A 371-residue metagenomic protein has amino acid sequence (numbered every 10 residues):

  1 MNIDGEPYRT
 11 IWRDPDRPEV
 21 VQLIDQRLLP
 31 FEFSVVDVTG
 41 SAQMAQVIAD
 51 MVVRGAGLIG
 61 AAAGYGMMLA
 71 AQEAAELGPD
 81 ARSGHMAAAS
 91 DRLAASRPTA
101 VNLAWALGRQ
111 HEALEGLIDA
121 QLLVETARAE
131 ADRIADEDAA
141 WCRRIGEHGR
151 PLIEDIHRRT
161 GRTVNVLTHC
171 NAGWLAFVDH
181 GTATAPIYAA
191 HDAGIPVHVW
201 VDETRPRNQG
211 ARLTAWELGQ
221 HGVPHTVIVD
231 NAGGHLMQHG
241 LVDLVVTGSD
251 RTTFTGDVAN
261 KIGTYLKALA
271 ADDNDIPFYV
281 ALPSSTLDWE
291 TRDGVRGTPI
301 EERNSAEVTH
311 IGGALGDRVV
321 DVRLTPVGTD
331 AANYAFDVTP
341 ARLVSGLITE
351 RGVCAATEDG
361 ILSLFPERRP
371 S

Functional and structural regions predicted by a protein language model:
N2, Y8-D119: Long amphipathic alpha-helical segments
I24, A62, G66, A104-A106 (+4 more regions): Short beta-strand segments
D37, S41-M44, A56, G60 (+15 more regions): Generic structural signal for well-ordered, non-membrane alpha-helical segments in soluble metabolic enzymes
D50-G66, R97, N102-L103, N171-H180 (+1 more regions): Conserved phosphate/anionic-ligand binding catalytic regions in large, soluble enzymes, centered on
A71-H85, R159-T160, H191-H198, N274-I276: Phosphate-handling active-site elements
A104-V164, V197, V201-V245: Ligand-binding beta-strand-loop-alpha-helix segment within the catalytic cores of soluble metabolic enzymes
G181-D192, A268: Histidine-anchored nucleotide/phosphate-binding helix
P196-V197, T204-S371: Conserved phosphate- and dinucleotide-binding cores of soluble alpha/beta proteins, encompassing both enzyme active
